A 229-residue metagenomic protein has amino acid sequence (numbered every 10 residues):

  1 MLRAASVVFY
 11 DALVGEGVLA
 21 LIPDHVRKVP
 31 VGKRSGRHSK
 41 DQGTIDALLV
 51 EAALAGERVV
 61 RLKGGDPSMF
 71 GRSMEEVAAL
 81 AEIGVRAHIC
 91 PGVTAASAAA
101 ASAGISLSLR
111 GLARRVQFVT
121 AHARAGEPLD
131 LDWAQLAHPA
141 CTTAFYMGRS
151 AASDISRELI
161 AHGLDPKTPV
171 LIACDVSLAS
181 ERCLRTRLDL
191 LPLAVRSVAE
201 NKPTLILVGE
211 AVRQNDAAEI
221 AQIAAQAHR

Functional and structural regions predicted by a protein language model:
M1-C90, L190-L193, S197: Class I S-adenosyl-L-methionine
Y10-D11, P30, V60-G64, A87-G92 (+5 more regions): General beta-strand structural signal in soluble alpha/beta enzymes
A12-G15, V31-H38, V93-A95, R115 (+2 more regions): Short, acidic/turn-prone active-site loops that include or flank metal/cofactor- and phosphate-binding residues
V14-G15, S68, A95, A151 (+1 more regions): Alpha-helix capping/helix-boundary segments
V18, L80, A99-A100, I155 (+1 more regions): Hydrophobic packing residues within well-ordered alpha-helices of enzyme cores
V26-K33, G84-H88, L107-Q117, G163-I172: Short hydrophobic/aromatic-enriched beta-strand-loop microsegments
T44, L54-V59, A113-R115, V119-R229: A contiguous loop/helix-start segment that scaffolds small-molecule binding in enzyme catalytic cores
D66-P139, R182-R185: Class I SAM-dependent methyltransferase SAM-binding "motif I" and its flanking Rossmann-like core
